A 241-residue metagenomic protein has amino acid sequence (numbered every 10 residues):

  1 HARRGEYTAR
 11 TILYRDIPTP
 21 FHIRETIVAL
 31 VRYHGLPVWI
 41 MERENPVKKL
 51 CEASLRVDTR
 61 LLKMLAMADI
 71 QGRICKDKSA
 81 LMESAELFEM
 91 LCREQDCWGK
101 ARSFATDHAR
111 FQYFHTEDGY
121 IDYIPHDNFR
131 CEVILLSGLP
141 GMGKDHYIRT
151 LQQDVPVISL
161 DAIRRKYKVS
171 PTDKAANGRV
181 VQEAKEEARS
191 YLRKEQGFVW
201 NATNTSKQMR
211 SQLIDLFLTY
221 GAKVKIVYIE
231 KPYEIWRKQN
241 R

Functional and structural regions predicted by a protein language model:
H1-S84: Divalent metal-dependent catalytic cores for phosphoryl transfer on phosphate-bearing substrates
A2-E6, V180, S206: Active-site metal-coordination segments of metallo-dependent hydrolases
L13, V155-V157, V224-I226: Conserved beta-strand scaffold positions in the cores of enzyme catalytic domains, especially in NTP/NDP-utilizing
L91-N128: N-terminal pre-Walker A segment at the start of P-loop NTPase domains
I124, N128-I134, K194-Q196: Pre-Walker A (Motif I) flank of P-loop NTPase domains
E132-Q152: Glycine-rich phosphate-binding P-loop
D145-F198, Y233-N240: Conserved substrate/cofactor phosphate-moiety recognition/catalytic segment in nucleotide-dependent phosphotransferases
T203-R241: Replace "adjacent to P-loop NTPase cores in ATP/GTP-dependent enzymes" with "adjacent to NTP-binding cores
